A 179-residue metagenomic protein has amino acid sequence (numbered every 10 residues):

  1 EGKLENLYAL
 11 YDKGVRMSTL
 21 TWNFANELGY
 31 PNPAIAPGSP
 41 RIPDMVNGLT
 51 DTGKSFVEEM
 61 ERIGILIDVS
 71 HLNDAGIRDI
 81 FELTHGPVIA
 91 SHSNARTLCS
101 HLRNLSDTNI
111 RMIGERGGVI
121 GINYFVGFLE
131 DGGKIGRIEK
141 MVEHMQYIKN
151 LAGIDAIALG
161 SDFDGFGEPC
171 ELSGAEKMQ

Functional and structural regions predicted by a protein language model:
E1-E130, E139-K149, A156, K177-Q179: Extended, charged catalytic domains and RNA/DNA-binding interfaces, predominantly in divalent-metal-using enzymes
G64, D131-K134, C170-L172: Second-shell loop/turn segments in exported
N123-Y124, A152-L172: Short acidic/histidine-rich active-site segments
